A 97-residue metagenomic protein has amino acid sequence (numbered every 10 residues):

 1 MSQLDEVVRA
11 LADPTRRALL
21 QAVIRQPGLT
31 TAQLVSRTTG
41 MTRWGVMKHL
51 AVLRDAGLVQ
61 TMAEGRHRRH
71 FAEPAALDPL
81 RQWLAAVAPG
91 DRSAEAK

Functional and structural regions predicted by a protein language model:
M1-L4, Q21-R25, P74-K97: Amphipathic alpha-helical dimerization/coiled-coil segments that flank or bridge DNA-binding/regulatory modules
D5-A12: Short amphipathic alpha-helical boundary/capping segments
D13-R17, P74: Short alpha-helical elements of helix-turn-helix
P14, Q26-T30: Short capping segments at the starts of secondary-structure elements
Q33-S36: A short acidic, leucine-rich amphipathic alpha-helix
W44: Key DNA-contact positions within bacterial/archaeal DNA-binding proteins
L50-A51: Short, hydrophobic-biased segments on the C-terminal half of alpha helices that form "recognition helices"
R54-G65, F71: Beta-hairpin "wing" of winged helix-turn-helix
